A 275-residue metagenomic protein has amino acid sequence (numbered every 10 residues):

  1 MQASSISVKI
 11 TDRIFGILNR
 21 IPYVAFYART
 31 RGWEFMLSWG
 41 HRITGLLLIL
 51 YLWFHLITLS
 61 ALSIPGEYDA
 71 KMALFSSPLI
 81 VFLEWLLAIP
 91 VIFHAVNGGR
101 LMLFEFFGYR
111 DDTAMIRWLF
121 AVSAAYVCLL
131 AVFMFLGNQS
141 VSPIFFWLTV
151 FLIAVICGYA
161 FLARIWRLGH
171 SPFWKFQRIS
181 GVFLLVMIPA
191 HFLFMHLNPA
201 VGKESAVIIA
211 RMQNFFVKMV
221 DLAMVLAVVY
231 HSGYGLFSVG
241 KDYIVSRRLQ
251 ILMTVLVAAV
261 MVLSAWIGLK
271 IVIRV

Functional and structural regions predicted by a protein language model:
M1-V275: Membrane-embedded alpha-helical bundles that constitute the cytochrome b-like, heme-associated redox core of multi-pass
